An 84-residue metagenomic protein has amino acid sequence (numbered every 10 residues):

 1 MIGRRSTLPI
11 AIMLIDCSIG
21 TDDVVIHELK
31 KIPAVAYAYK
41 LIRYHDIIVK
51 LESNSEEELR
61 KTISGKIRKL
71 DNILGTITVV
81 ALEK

Functional and structural regions predicted by a protein language model:
M1-K84: A compositional/biophysical signature of low hydrophobicity enriched in polar/charged and small residues
